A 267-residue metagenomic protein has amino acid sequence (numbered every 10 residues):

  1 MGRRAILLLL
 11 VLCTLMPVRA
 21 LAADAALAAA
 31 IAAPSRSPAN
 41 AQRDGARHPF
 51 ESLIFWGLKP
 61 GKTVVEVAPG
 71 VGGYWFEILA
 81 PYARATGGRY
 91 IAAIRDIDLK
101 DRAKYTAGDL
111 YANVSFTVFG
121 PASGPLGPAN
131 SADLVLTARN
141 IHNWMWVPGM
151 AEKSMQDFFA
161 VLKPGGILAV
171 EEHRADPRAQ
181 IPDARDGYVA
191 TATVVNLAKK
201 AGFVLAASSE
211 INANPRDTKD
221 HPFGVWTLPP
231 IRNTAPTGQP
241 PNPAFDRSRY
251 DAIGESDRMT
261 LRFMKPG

Functional and structural regions predicted by a protein language model:
L27-F55, K59-P60: Class I SAM-dependent methyltransferase Rossmann-like catalytic core, especially the SAM/SAH-binding loop
G61-V71: Conserved class I S-adenosyl-L-methionine
V71-A85: Conserved SAM-binding loop of SAM-dependent methyltransferases across substrates and taxa, primarily the Class I
R84, A151-P164: A short glycine-rich, Lys/Arg-flanked "PGG" loop and its adjoining helix->strand segment in the class I
P125-V135: A short acidic, Gly/Pro-enriched loop at the edge of an enzyme's catalytic core that lines a small-molecule cofactor
G165-H173: Conserved beta-strand signature within the Rossmann-like core of class I S-adenosyl-L-methionine
I181-S208: Conserved Class I S-adenosyl-L-methionine
A244-G267: C-terminal lobe and adjacent flexible extensions of AdoMet/dcAdoMet transferase-like proteins
